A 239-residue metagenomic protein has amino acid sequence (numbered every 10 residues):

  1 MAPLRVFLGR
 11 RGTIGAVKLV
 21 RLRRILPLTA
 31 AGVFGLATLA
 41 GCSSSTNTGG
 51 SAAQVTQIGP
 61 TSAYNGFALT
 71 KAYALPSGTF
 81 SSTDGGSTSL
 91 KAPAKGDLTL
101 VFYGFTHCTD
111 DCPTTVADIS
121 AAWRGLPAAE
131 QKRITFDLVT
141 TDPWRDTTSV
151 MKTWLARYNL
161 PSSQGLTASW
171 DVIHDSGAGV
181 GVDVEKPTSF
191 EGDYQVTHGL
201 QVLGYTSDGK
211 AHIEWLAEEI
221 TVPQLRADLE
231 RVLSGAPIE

Functional and structural regions predicted by a protein language model:
A2-S81, V232-G235, E239: N-terminal targeting signals for export/organelle localization
A72-L75, P93-L98, T114, Q131-F136 (+2 more regions): Extracytoplasmic
T83-D84, S207: Short, ordered coil/turn segments that flank beta-strands lining enzyme active or ligand-binding pockets
T88-S89, H212: Generic structural signal for well-ordered beta-strand positions
K91-I119: Short active-site neighborhood of thiol/selenol oxidoreductases, capturing the structured segment around
T114-S176: Structural microenvironment flanking redox-active thiols in thiol-disulfide oxidoreductases
R124-A128, A156-L160, A178-V182, S207-K210 (+2 more regions): Sec-exported extracytoplasmic/periplasmic mature domains
V172-D228: Thiol/disulfide oxidoreductase modules built on the thioredoxin-like
